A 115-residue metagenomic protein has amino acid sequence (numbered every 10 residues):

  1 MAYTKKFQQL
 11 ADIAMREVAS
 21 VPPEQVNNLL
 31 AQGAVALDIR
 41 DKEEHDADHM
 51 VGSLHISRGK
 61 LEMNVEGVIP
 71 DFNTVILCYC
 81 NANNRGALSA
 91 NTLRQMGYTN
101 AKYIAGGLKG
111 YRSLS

Functional and structural regions predicted by a protein language model:
M1-V35, K42-I76, N81-S115: Rhodanese-like catalytic fold shared by cysteine-dependent sulfurtransferases and DSP/PTP-type phosphatases
